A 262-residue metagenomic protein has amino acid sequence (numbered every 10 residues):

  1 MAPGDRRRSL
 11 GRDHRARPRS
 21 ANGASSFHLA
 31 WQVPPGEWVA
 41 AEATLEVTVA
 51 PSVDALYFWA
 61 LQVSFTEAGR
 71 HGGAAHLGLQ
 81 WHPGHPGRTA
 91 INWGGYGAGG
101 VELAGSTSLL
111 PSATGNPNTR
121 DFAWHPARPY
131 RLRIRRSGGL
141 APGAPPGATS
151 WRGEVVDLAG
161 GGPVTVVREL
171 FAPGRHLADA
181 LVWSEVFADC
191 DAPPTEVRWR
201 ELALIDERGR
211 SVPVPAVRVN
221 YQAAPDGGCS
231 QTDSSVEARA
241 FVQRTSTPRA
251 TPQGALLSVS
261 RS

Functional and structural regions predicted by a protein language model:
G11-A104, T119, G254-S262: Secretory/extracellular carbohydrate-interaction modules and structurally similar beta-sandwich "look-alikes"
L45-V49, R136-G138, D157, V186: Short beta-strand segments enriched in hydrophobic/aromatic residues within well-folded beta-rich domains
E102-L103, G160-V167, S211-V214: Surface-exposed loop/edge segments in extracytoplasmic proteins
T107-R131: Short, aromatic/His-centered strand-loop micro-motif at the edge of beta-sheets
W124-V164: Carbohydrate-binding surfaces in secreted/extracellular proteins
R168-P194: Flexible glycan-contacting loops in extracellular carbohydrate-active proteins
D191-N220: Exposed low-complexity, polar/acidic, P/S/T/G-rich flexible segments that act as propeptides, protease-susceptible
P213-S262: Extended effector regions of multi-domain proteins
